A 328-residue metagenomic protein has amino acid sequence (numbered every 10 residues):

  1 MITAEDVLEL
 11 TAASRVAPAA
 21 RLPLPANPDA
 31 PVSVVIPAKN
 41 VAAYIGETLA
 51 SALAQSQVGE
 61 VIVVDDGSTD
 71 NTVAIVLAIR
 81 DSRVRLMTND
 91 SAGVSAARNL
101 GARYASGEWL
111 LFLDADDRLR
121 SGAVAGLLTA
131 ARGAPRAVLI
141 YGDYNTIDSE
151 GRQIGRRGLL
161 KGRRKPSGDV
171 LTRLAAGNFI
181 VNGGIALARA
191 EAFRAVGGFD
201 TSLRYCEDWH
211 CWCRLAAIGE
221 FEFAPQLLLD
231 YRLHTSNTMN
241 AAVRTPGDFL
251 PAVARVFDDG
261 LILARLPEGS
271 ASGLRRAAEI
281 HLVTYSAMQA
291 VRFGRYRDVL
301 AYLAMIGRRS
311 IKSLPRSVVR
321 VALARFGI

Functional and structural regions predicted by a protein language model:
M1-A26, L233-I328: C-terminal subregions of glycosyltransferases and related glycan-biosynthesis enzymes
I2-G247: Nucleotide-sugar donor-binding/catalytic module of glycosyltransferases that assemble extracellular/cell-envelope
